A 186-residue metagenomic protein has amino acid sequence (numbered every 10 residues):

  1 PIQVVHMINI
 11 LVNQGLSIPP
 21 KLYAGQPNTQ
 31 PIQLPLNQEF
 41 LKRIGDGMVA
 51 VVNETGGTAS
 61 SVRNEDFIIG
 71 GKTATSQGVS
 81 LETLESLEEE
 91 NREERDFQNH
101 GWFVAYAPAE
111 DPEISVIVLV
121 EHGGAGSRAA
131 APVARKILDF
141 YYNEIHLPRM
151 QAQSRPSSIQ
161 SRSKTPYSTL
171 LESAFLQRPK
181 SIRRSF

Functional and structural regions predicted by a protein language model:
P1-Q33, E39, M48, V52-P148 (+1 more regions): Active-site beta-strand/loop architecture of penicillin-binding DD-peptidases
Y142-F186: Gram-negative outer-membrane assembly/targeting C-terminal domains
